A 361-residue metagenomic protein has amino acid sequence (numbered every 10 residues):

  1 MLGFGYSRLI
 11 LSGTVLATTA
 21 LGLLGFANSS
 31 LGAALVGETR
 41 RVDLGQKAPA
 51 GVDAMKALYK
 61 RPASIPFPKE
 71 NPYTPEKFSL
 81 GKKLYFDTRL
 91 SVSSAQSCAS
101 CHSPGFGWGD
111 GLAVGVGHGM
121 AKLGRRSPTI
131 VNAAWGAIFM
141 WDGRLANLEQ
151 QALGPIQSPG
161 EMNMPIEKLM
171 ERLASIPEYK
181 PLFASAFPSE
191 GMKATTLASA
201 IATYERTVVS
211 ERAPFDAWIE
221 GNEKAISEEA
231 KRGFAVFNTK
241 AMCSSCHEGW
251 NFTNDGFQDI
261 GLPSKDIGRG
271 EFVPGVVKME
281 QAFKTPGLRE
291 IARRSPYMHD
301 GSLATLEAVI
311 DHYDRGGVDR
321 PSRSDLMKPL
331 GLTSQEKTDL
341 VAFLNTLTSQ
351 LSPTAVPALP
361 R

Functional and structural regions predicted by a protein language model:
L2-R361: Periplasmic c-type cytochrome electron-transfer domains
